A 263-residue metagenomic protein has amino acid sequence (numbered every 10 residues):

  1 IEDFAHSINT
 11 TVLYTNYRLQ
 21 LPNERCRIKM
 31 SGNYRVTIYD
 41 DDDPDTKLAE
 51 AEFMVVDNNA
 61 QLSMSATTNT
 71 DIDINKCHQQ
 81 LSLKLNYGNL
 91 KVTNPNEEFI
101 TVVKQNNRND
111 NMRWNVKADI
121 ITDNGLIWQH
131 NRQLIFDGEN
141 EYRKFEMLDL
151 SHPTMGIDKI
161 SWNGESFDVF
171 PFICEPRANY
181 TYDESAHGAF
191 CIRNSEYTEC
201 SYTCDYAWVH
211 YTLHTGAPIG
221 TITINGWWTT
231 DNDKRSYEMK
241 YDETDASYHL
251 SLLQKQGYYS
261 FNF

Functional and structural regions predicted by a protein language model:
I1-Y17, N109-V116, H210-Q256: Aromatic-rich carbohydrate-binding modules that target alpha-glucans
E2-D3, N9-P22, T122-K144, E243-H249: Aromatic sugar-binding surface patches on proteins that engage polysaccharides or sugar-phosphate polymers
T11-D41: Ligand-binding face of N-terminal immunoglobulin V-set domains in extracellular IgSF glycoproteins
R27-K29, N89-N96, G216-I219: A short beta-turn/strand-edge loop motif at beta-sheet boundaries
M30-D42, V102-Q105, E146-L148, N262: Internal, hydrophobic beta-strand segments that form the core of beta-sheet-rich folds
V55-K76: Low-complexity, Pro/Ser/Thr- and charge-rich linker/hinge segments at domain boundaries
V92, E97-Y182: Long, internal scaffold/assembly segments composed of regular secondary structure
P171-P218: Basic K/R-rich, polyanion-interacting modules in nucleoproteins and related proteins
